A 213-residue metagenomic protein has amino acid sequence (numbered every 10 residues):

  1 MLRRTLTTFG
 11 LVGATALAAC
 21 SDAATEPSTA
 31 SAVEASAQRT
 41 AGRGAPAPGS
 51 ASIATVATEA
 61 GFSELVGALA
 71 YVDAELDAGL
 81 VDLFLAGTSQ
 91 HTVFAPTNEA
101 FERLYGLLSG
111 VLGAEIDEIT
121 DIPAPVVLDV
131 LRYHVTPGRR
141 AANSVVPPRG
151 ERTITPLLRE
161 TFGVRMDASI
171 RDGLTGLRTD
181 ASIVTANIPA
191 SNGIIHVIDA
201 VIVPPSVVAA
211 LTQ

Functional and structural regions predicted by a protein language model:
M1-F9: Bacterial N-terminal signal peptides that target proteins for export
V12-G13: Repetitive helical segments and hydrophobic/amphipathic motifs
A16-A19: C-terminal motif of bacterial Sec signal peptides marking the signal peptidase cleavage site
S21-Q213: Mature, structured domains of secreted/extracytosolic soluble proteins
